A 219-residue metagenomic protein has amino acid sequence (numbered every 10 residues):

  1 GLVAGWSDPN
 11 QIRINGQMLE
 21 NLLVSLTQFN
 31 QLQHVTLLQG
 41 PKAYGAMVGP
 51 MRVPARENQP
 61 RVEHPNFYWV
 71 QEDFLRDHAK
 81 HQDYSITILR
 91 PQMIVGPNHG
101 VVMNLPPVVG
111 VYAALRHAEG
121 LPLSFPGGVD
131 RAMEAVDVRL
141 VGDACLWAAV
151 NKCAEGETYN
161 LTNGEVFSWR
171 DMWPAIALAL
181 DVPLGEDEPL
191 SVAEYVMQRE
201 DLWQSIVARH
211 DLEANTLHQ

Functional and structural regions predicted by a protein language model:
G1-Q17, N21: NAD(P)H-binding glycine-rich loop region in Rossmannoid oxidoreductase-like domains and their noncatalytic homologs
I14-Q17, N66, V136, F167: Residue-level signal for the nucleotide or nucleotide-sugar donor/cofactor binding architecture
L26-H34, D83: A short helix->loop->beta-strand "cap" motif at the edges of active sites that frequently abuts
V48-V95, M103: Catalytic helix-loop patch of NAD(P)-dependent Rossmann-fold dehydrogenases
D77, H81-M133, V138-D143, I176: NAD(P)-dependent short-chain dehydrogenase/reductase
A144-Q219: Mid/C-terminal beta-alpha module of Rossmann-like enzyme folds, strongest in SDR-family dehydrogenases/epimerases
